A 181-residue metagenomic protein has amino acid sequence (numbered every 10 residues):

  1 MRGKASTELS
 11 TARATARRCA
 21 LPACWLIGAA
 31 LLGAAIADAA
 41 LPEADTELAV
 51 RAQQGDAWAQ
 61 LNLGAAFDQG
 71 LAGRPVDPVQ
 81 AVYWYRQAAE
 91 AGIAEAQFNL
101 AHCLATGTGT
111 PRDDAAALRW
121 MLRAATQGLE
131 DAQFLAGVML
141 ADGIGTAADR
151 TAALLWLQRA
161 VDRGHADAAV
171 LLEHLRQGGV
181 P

Functional and structural regions predicted by a protein language model:
K4-W25: Bacterial N-terminal signal peptides that target proteins for export
P42-D45, A49, A57, L61-A65 (+4 more regions): Alpha-helical tetratricopeptide repeat
Q53-D56, Q69-L71, E90-I93, T106-T108 (+6 more regions): Short helix-capping/linker turns of helical repeat alpha-solenoids
L61-N62, E95-N99, D131-L135, R150 (+1 more regions): Alpha-solenoid helical repeat scaffolds
N62-Q69, R74, N99-T106, T110 (+2 more regions): Hydrophobic face of amphipathic alpha-helices that form TPR/SEL1-like repeat modules and related alpha-solenoid
Q158-P181: Terminal, low-structured helical/coil segments at or just beyond the last alpha-helical repeat
